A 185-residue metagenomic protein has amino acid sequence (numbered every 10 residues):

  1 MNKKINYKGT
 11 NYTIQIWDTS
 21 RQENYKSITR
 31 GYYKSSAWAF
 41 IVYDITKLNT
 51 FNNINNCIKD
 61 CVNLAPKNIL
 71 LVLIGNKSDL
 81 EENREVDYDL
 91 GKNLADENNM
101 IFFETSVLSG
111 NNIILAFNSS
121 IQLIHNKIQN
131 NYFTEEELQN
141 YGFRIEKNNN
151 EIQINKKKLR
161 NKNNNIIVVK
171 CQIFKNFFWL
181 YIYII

Functional and structural regions predicted by a protein language model:
M1: P-loop NTPase switch module centered on the Walker A-proximal segment
K4-N11, N55, K67-I185: Conserved P-loop small GTPase signature centered on TRAFAC-class small GTPases
N6-K8, R30-S35, V62-K67: Conserved catalytic network of the ASCE P-loop NTPase/AAA+ motor domain
N11-K26: Switch II (G3) loop of P-loop NTPases
I14-I16, Y32, A39-I41, I54 (+2 more regions): Hydrophobic packing within well-folded, soluble alpha/beta domains
I16, F40-D44, V72-N76: Conserved beta-strand segments of the P-loop GTPase G domain that flank and frequently precede/overlap
K26-K47, D60: Inter-motif core of Ras-like GTPase G domains
N53-C61: Conserved catalytic-core segment of NTP-binding enzymes
